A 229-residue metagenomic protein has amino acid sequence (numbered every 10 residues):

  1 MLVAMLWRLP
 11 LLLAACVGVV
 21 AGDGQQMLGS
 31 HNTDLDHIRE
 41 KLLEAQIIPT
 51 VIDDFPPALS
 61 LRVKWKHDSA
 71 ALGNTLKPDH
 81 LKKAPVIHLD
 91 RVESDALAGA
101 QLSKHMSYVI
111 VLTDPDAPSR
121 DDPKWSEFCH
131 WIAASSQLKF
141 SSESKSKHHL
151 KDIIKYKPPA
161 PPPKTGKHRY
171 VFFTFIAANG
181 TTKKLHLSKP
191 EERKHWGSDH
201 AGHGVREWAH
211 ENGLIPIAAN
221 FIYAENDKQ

Functional and structural regions predicted by a protein language model:
M1-D23: Fungal secretory targeting signals
C16-Q229: N-terminus-centered regions that define maturation/targeting leaders and the start of the first functional domain
